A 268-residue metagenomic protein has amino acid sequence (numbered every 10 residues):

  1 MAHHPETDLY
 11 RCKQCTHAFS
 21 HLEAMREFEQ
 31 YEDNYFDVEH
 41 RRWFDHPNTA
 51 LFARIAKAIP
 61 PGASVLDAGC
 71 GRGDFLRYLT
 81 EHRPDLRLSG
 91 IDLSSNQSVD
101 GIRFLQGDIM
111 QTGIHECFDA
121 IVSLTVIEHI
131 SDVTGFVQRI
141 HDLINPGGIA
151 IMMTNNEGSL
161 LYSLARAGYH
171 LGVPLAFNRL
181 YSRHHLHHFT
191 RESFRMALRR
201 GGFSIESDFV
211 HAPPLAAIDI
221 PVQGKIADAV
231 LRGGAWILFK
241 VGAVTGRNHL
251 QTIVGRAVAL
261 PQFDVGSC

Functional and structural regions predicted by a protein language model:
M1-L124, V133-V137, V210-H211, D219-Q223 (+2 more regions): Conserved N-terminal segment of class I S-adenosyl-L-methionine
E6-T7, S131-I140, I149-A259: S-adenosyl-L-methionine-dependent methyltransferase catalytic module, highlighting the catalytic core
A63, G147-G148: Surface-exposed loop/turn positions
I127: Conserved SAM-binding site of S-adenosyl-L-methionine-dependent methyltransferases, i.e., the hydrophobic residues
I144: Amphipathic alpha-helical interface segments
